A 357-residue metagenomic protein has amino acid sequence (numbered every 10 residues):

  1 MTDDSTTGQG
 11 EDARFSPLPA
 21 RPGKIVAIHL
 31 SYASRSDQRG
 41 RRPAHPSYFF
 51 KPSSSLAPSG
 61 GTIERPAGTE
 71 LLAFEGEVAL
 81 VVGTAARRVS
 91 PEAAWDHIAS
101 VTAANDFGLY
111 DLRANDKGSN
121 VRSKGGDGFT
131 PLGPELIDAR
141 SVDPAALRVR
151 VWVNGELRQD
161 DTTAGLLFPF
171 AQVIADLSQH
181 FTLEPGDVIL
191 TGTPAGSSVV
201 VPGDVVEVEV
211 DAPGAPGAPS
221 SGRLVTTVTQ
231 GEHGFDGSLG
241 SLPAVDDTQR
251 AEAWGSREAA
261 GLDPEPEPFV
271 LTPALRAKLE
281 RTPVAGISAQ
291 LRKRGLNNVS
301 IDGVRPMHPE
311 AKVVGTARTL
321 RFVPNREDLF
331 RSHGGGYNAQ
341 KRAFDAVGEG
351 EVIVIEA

Functional and structural regions predicted by a protein language model:
M1-E77, T226, A251, R257 (+3 more regions): Extended, compositionally biased flexible segments
T2-L18, R35, R41, Y110-P268: Catalytic-pocket segment enriched in acidic/His residues
A20-R21, A73-G76, W95-I98, D116 (+4 more regions): Short gly/pro-enriched beta-turn/loop segments at secondary-structure junctions
A27-Y32, D106-F107, K124-T163, A289-R318 (+1 more regions): Extended boundary segments
S31-A33, S54-L56, T84-R87, A104-Y110 (+2 more regions): Short acidic/polar capping segments at secondary-structure boundaries
K51, G76-V78, V82-T84, T102-F107 (+6 more regions): Short, structured patches in soluble enzyme cores that scaffold and shape functional sites
S54, A85-R87, A103, I137 (+9 more regions): Generic secondary-structure signature for well-ordered alpha-helical cores
R87-V101: N-terminal accessory regions of nucleic-acid-interacting proteins
